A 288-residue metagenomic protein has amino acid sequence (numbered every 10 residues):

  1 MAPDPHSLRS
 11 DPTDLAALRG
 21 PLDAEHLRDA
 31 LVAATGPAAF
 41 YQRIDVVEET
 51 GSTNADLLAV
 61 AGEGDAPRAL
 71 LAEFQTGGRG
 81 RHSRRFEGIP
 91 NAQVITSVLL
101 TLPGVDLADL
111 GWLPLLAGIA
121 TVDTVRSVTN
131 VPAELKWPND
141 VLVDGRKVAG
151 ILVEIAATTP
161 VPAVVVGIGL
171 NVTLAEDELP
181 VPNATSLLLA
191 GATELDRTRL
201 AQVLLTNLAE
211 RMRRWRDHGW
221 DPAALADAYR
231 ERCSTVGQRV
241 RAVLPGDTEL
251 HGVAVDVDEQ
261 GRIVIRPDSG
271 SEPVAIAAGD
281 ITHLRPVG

Functional and structural regions predicted by a protein language model:
M1-S127, G288: N-terminal lobe of the biotin/lipoate ligase/transferase fold
A2-G20, P103-A133, V143-G288: Long, positively charged amphipathic alpha-helical accessory segments at protein N-termini or as interdomain linkers
E48, L135-W137: Short loop/edge segments at beta-strand edges and connector loops that shape dinucleotide/nucleotide cofactor-binding
